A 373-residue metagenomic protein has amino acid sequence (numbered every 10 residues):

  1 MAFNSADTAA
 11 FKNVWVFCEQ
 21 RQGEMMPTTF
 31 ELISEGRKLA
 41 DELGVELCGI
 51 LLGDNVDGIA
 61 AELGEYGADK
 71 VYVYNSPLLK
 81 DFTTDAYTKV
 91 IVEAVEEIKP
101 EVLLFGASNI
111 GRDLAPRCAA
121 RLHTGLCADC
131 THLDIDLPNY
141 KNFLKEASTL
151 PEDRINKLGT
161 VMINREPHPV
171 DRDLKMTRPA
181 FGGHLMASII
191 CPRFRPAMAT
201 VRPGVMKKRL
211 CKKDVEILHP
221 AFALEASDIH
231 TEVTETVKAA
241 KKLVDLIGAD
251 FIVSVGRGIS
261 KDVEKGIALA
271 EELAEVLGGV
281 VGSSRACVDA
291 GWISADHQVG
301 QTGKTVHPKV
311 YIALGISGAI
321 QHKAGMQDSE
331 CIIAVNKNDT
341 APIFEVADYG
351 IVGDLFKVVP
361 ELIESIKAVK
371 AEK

Functional and structural regions predicted by a protein language model:
M1-K373: N-terminal glycine-rich FAD/FM-binding segment characteristic of electron-transfer flavoproteins
